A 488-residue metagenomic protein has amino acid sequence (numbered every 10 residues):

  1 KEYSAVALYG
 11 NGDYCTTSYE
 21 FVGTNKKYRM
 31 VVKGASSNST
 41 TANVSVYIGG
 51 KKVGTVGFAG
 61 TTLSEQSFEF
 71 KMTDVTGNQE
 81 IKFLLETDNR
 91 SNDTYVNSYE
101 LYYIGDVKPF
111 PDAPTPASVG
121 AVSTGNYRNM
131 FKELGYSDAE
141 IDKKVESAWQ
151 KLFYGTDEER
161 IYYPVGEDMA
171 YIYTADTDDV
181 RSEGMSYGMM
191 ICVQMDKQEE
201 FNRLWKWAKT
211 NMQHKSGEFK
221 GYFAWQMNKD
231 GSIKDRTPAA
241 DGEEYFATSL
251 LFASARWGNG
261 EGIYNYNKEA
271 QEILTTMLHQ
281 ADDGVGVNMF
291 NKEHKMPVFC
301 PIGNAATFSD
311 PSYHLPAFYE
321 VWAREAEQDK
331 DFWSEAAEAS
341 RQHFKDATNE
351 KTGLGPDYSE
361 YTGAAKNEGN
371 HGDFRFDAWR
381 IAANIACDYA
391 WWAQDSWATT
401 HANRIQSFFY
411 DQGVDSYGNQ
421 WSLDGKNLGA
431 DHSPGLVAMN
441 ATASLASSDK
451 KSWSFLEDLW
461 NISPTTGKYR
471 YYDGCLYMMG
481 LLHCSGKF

Functional and structural regions predicted by a protein language model:
K1-D106: Extracytoplasmic
K27, T41-N43, S67, N78 (+5 more regions): Extracellular structured ligand-interaction cores
S39-V46, N202-R203, D395-W397: Beta-strand acidic-aromatic groove motif in beta-rich domains, primarily in extracellular
Y95-K108, T466-F488: A recurrent domain-boundary module in secreted/ectodomain proteins
P114-S147, D178-S182, G217-K220, D235-D241 (+3 more regions): Extended ligand-binding clefts on enzyme/binding-domain cores
T115-E243, S249, N259, A378 (+8 more regions): N-terminal carbohydrate-binding/catalytic regions of secreted carbohydrate-active enzymes
E244-E272: Internal, well-ordered domain-core segments that constitute the primary functional module of diverse proteins
S334-A337, F455-W460: Alpha-helical repeat scaffolds
